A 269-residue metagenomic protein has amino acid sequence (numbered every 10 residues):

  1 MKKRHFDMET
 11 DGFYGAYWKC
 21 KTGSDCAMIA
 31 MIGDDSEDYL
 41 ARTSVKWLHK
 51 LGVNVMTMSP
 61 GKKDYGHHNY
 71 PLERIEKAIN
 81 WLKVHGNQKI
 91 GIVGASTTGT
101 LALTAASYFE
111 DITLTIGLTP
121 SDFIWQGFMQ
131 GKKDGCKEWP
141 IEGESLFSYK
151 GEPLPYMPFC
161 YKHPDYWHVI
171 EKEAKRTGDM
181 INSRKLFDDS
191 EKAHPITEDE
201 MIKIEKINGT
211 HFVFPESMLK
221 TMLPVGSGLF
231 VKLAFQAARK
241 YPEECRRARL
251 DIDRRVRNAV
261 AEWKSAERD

Functional and structural regions predicted by a protein language model:
M1-C26, D188-S190, H194, I207-G209 (+1 more regions): N-terminal cap/lid segment of alpha/beta-hydrolase-fold proteins
D25, M31-E37: Active-site glycine-rich loops that stabilize anionic/oxyanionic intermediates across multiple enzyme folds
I29, M56, V93, L114-I116 (+1 more regions): Hydrophobic/aromatic beta-strand patches that form the interior of the parallel beta-sheet core in alpha/beta enzyme
D35-L40, N80-H194: Primarily recognizes the serine-hydrolase "nucleophile elbow" in alpha/beta-hydrolase and SGNH/GDSL folds
V45-Y65: Conserved alpha/beta-hydrolase
W47-K50, K83, A261: Anion (oxyanion) recognition and catalysis
S59-G91: Catalytic nucleophile-loop/oxyanion-hole region of alpha/beta-hydrolase and closely related hydrolase-like folds
E152-L229, Q236, E243, R247-D269: Serine-hydrolase catalytic core
